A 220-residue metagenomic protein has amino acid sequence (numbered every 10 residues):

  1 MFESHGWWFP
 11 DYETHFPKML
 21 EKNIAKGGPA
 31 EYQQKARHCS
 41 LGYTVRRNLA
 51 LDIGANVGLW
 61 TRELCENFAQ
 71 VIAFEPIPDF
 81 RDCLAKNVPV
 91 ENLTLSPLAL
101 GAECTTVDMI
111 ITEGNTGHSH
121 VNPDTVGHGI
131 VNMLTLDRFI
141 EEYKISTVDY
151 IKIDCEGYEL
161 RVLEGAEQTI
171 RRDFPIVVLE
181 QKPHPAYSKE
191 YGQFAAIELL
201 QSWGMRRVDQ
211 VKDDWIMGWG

Functional and structural regions predicted by a protein language model:
M1-E91, E141-I145, A196-L199, R207-G220: S-adenosyl-L-methionine
Y12, S96-L98, L134, E180 (+1 more regions): Conserved beta-strand termini and adjacent loop/short-helix elements that scaffold enzyme active sites in alpha/beta
T44-L51, I110-H120, M133, Y143 (+1 more regions): Mobile, glycine- and charge-enriched loop segments and immediately flanking short secondary-structure elements within
N48, N67-A73, R138-G220: Conserved acidic-Pro-Pro-aromatic motif
A55-L59, P78, A102, C155-G157 (+1 more regions): Short, glycine/acidic-enriched loop or turn micro-motifs at the edges of active sites
L64, L84, M109, V162-A166: Hydrophobic packing residues within well-ordered alpha-helices of enzyme cores
D82-R138: S-adenosyl-L-methionine
